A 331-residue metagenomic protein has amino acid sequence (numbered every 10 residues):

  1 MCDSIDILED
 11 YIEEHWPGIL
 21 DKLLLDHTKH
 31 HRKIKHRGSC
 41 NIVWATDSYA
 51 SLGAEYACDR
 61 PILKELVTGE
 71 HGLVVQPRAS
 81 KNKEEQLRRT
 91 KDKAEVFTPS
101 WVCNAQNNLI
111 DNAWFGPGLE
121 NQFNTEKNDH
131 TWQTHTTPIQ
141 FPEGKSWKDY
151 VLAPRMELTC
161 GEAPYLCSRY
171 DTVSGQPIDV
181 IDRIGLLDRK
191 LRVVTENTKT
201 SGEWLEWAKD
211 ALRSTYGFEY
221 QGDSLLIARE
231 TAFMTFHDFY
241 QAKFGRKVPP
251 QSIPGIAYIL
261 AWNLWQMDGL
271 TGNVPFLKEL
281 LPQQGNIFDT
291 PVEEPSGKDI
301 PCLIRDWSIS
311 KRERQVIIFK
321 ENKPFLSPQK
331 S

Functional and structural regions predicted by a protein language model:
D3-S331: SAM-dependent methyltransferase catalytic region
